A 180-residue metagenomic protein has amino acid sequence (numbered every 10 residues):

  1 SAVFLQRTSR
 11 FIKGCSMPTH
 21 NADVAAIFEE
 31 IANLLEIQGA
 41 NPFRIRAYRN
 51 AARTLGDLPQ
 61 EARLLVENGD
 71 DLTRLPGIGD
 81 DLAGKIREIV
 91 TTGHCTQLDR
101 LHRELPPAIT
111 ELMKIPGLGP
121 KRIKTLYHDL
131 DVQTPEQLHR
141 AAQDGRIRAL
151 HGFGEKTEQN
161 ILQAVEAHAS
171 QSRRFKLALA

Functional and structural regions predicted by a protein language model:
S1-S16: Short, Lys/Arg-enriched N-terminal segments with co-localized hydrophobic residues within the first ~10-30 amino acids
P18, P42, A47-A180: Accessory alpha-helical DNA-binding modules that contact the DNA backbone or grooves
T19-Q38, A47, E67: Patatin-like phospholipase
